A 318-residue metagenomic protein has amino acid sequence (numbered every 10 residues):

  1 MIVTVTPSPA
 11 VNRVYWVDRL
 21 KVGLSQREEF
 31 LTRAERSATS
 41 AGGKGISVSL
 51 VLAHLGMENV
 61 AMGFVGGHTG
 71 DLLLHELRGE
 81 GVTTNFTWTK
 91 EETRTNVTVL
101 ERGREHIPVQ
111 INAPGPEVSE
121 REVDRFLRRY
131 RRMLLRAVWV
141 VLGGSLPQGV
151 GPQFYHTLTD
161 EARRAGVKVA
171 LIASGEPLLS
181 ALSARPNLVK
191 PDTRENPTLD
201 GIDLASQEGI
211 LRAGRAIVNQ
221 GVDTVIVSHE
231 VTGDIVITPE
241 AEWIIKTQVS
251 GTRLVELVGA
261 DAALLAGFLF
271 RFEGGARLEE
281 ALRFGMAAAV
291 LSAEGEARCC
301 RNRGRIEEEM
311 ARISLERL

Functional and structural regions predicted by a protein language model:
M1-M62, D71-L72, G251: Glycine-rich phosphate/adenosyl-contacting loop at the front of the ribokinase-like
M1-V3, V109, V138-W139, T224: Structural motif
I2, M57-V60, T84, V169 (+1 more regions): Hydrophobic anchor at the start of a short beta-strand that flanks the dinucleotide cofactor-binding loop
L24, E28-L31, A53-A137, E307-L318: Conserved N-terminal subdomain of the carbohydrate kinase-like
L50, T95-V99, G233-I237: Short beta-strand scaffold segments in enzyme catalytic cores
R136-P147: Short acidic, glycine-rich surface-loop motifs adjacent to enzyme active sites
P152-A241: Conserved phosphate/ATP/ADP-binding segment of small-molecule kinases
Q207-L318: Conserved phosphate-binding/catalytic region of the ribokinase-like
